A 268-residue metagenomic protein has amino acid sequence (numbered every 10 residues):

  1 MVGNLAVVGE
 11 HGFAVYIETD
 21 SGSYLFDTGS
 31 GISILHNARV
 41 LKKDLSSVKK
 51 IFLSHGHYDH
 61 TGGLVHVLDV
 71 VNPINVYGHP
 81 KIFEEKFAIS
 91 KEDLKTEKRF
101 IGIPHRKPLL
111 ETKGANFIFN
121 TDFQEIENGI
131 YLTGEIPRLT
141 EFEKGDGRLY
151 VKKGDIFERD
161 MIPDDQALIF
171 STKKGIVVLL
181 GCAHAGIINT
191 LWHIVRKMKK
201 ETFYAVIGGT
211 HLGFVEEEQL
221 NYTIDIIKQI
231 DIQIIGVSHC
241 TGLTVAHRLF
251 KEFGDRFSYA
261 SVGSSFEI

Functional and structural regions predicted by a protein language model:
M1-L41, M161, D165-L180: Conserved beta-strand hairpin/beta-sheet module of binuclear metal-dependent hydrolase folds, prominently
M1-Y16, D20-S23, S33, H66 (+4 more regions): Terminal domain-initiation and capping elements
A6-V8, S21-K50, E92, K144 (+2 more regions): Pre-active-site segment of Zn-dependent metallo-hydrolases
I17, D27, A38, H55 (+4 more regions): Divalent metal-coordination and catalytic microenvironments
S33-F83, K197-A205, Q233: Active-site metal-binding motif and surrounding structural segment of the metallo-beta-lactamase
D44, E92-E97, I224, E252-D255: Short, hinge-like loop/turn segments at secondary-structure boundaries
H60, N75-Y77, I156-V178, C182-V262: Cap/insert and terminal regions of metallo-dependent hydrolase folds
F83-Q166, S258-I268: Metallo-beta-lactamase
